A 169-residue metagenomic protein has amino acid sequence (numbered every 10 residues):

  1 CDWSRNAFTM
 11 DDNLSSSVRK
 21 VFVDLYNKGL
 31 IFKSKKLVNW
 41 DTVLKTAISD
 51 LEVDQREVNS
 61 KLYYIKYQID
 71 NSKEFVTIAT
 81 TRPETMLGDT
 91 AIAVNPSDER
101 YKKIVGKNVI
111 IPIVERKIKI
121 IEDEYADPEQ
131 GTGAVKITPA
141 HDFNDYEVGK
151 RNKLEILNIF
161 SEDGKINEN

Functional and structural regions predicted by a protein language model:
D2, A7, D11-I166: NTP-handling and nucleic-acid-processing catalytic cores
